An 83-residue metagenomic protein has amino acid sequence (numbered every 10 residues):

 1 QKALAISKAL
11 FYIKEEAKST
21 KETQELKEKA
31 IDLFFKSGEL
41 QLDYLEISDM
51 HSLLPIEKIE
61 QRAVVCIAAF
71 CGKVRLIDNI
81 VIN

Functional and structural regions predicted by a protein language model:
Q1-G38, L42-D43: Glycine-rich, Lys/Arg-enriched anion-binding loops that position phosphate/diphosphate groups for phosphoryl
K29-N83: Phosphate/ribose-recognition catalytic cores of enzymes acting on nucleotide-derived substrates
